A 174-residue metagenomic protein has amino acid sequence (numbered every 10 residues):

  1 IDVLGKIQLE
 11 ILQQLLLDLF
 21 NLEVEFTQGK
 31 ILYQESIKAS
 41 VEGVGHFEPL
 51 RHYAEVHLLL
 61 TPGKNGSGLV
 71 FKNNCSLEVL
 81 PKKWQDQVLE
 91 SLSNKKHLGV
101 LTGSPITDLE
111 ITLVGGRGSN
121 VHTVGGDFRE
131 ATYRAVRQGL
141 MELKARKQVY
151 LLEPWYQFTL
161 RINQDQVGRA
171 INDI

Functional and structural regions predicted by a protein language model:
I1-I174: Accessory interaction regions appended to the cores of large information-processing enzymes
